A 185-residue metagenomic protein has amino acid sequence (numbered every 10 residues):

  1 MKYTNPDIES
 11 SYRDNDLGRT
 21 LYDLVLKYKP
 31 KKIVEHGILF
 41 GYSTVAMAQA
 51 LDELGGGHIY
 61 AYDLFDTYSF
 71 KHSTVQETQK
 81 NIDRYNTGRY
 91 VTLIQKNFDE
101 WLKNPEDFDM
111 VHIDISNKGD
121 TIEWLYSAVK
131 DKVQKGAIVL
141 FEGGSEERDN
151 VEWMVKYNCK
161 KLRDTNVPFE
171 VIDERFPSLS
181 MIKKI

Functional and structural regions predicted by a protein language model:
M1-R13: Rossmann-like AdoMet
D7-I8, R19-I185: S-adenosylmethionine/decaboxylated-SAM
